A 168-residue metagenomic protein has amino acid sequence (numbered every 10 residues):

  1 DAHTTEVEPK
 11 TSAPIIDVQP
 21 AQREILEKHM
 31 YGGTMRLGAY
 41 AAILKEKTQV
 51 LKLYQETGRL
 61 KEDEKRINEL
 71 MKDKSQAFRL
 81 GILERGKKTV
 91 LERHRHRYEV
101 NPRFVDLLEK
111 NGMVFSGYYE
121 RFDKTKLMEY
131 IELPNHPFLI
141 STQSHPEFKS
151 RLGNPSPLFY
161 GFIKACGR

Functional and structural regions predicted by a protein language model:
D1-R168: Amide-donor transfer/coupling interface in amidating biosynthetic enzymes
